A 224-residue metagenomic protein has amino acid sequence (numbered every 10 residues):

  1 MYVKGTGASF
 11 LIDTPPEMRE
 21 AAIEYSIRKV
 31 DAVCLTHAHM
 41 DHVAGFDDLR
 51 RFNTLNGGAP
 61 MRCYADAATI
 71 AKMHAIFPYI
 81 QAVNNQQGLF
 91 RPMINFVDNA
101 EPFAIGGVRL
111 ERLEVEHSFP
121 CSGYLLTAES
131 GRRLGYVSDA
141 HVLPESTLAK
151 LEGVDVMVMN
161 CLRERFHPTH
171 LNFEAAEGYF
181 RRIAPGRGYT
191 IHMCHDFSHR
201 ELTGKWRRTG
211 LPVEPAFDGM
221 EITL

Functional and structural regions predicted by a protein language model:
M1-V137, H141, S146, L202-T223: Binuclear metal-dependent hydrolase catalytic cores
H141-T223: Cap/insert and terminal regions of metallo-dependent hydrolase folds
